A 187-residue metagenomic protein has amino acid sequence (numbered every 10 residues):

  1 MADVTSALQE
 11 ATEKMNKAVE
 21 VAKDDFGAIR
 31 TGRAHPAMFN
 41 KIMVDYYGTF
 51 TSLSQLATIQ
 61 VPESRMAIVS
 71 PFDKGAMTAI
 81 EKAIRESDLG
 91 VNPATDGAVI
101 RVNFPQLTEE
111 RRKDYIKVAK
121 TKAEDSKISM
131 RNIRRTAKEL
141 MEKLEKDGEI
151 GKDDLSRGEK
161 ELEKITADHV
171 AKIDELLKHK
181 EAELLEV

Functional and structural regions predicted by a protein language model:
A2-T78: A positional/architectural concept
D24, K82-G90, T121-E124, R135: Short, intrinsically disordered, mixed-charge
G27-P62, A94-Q106, A137-L144, I150-R157 (+1 more regions): Glycine/charge-rich, flexible interdomain linkers and switch-proximal surface loops that mediate coupling
I68-L107: Helix-adjacent hinge/juxtasegments
I100-V187: Positively charged, low-complexity, intrinsically disordered RNA-binding extensions
